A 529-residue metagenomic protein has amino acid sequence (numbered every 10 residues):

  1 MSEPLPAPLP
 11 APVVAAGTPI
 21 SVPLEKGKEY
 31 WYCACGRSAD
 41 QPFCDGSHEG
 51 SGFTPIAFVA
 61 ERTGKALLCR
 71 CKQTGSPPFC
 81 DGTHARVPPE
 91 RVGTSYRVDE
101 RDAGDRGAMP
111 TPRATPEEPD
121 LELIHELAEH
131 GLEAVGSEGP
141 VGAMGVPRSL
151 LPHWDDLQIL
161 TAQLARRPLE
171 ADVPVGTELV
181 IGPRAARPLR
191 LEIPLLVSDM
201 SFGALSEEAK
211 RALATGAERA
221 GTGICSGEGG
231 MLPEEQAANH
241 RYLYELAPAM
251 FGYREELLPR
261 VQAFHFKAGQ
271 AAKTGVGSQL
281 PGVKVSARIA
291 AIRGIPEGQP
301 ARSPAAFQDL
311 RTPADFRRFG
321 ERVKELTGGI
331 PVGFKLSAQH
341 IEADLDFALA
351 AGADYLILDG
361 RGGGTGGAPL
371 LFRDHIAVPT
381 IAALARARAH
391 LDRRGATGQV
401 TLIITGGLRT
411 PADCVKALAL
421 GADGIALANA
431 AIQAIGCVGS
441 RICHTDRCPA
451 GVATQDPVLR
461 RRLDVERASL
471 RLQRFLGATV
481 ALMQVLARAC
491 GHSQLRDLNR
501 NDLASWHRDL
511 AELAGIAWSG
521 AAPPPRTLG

Functional and structural regions predicted by a protein language model:
S2-P42, G46-L68, R91, E100: N-terminal pre-ligand scaffold of iron-sulfur
S2-V14, L67-P78, G82-P112, R460-D464: Flanking helices and flexible, charged tails adjoining ferredoxin-like Fe-S electron-transfer domains in multi-subunit
Y30-P42, A66-P77, L356, L408 (+1 more regions): Cysteine-centered iron-sulfur cluster-binding motifs in ferredoxin-type domains/subunits of redox enzymes
R101-L195, D199-T215, T222-G223, G230-M231 (+5 more regions): Conserved, well-structured core domains of diverse proteins
M200-F202, G229-M231, A247-A249, G269-A271 (+4 more regions): Active-site beta-loop-alpha junctions enriched in small/polar residues
G221, N239-Y242, R260-A263, A350-Y355 (+1 more regions): Glycine-enriched alpha-helix->loop->beta-strand junction motifs that scaffold or abut catalytic
P304-R460: Glycine-rich phosphate/ribose-binding loops and adjacent secondary-structure elements that form binding surfaces
R409-C414, L418-W518, A522-P523: Gly/Ser/Thr/Ala-enriched C-terminal appendages of enzymes
